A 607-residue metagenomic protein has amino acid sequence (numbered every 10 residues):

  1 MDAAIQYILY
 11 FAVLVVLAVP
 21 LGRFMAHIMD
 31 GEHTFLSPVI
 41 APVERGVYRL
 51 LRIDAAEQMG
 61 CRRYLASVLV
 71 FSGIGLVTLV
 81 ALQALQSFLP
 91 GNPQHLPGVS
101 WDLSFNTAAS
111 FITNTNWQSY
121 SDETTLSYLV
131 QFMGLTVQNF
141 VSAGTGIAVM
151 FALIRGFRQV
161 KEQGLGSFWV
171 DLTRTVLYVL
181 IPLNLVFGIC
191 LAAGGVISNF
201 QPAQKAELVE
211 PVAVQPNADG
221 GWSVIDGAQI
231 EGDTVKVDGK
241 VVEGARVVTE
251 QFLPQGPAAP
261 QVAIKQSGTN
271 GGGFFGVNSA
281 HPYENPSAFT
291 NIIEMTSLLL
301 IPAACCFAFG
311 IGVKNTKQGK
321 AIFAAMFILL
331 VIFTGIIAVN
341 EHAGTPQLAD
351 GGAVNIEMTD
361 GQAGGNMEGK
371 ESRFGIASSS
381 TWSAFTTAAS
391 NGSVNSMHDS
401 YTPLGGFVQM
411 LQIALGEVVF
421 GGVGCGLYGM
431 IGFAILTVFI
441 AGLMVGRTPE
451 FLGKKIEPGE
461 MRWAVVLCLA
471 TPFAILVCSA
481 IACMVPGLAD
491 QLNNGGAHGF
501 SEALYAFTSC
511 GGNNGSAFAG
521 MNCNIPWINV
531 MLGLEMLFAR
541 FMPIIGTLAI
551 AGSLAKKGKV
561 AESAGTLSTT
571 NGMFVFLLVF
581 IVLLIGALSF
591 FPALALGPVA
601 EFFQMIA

Functional and structural regions predicted by a protein language model:
M1-A607: Membrane-proximal intracellular helices of multi-pass ion channels
